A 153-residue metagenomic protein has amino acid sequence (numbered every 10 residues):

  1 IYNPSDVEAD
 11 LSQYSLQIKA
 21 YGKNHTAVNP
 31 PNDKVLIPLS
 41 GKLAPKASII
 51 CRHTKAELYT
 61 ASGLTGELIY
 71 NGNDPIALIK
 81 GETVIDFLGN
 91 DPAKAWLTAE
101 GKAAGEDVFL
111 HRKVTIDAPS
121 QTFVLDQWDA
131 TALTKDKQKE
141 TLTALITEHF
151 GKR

Functional and structural regions predicted by a protein language model:
I1-S5: Asparagine-centered strand-capping/turn motif at beta-strand->loop junctions
D6, K23, K55-L58, D117: Solvent-exposed loop/turn segments at secondary-structure junctions within structured extracellular/periplasmic domains
D6-T26: Short acidic, flexible loop segments centered on an aromatic residue
K19, R52, K113-I116: Structured segments of extracytoplasmic/periplasmic soluble domains in secreted or envelope-associated proteins
G22-K34, S120-D126: Acidic Ser/Thr/Pro-rich low-complexity disordered segments that often serve as glycosylated linkers/stalks around
T26, P31-W96: Secretome/extracellular-domain signature
T65-A144: Conserved beta-structured recognition patch
L142-R153: Primarily marks secretory-pathway-exposed extracellular/lumenal segments that are disulfide- and glycosylation-prone
